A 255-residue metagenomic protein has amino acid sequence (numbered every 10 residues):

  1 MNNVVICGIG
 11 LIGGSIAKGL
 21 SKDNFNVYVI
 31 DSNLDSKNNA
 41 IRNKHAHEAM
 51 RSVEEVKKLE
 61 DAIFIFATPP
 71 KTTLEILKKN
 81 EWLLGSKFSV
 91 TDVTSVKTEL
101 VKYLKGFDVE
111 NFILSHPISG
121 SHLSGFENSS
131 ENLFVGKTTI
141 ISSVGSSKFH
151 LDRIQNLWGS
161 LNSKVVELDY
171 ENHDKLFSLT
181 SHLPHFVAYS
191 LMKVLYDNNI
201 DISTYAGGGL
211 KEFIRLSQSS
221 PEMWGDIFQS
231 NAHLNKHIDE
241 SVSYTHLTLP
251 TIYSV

Functional and structural regions predicted by a protein language model:
M1-E55: NAD(P)+-binding Rossmann beta1-loop-alpha1 motif at the extreme N-terminus of oxidoreductases
E55-E81: Rossmann-like NAD(P)-binding element
A67-P69, T94, S143: Glycine-rich, N-terminal phosphate-binding loop of Rossmann-like dinucleotide-binding domains
I76-E127: Rossmann-like NAD(P)(H) cofactor-binding subdomain of soluble oxidoreductases
E131-L216: Internal alpha-helical scaffold of NAD(P)-dependent oxidoreductase catalytic cores
D201-L247: Interdomain hinge/lid region at the active-site interface of Rossmann-like NAD(P)-dependent oxidoreductases
H246-V255: Single conserved hydrophobic/aromatic residue that forms the stacking wall/gate of nucleotide- or nucleobase-binding
